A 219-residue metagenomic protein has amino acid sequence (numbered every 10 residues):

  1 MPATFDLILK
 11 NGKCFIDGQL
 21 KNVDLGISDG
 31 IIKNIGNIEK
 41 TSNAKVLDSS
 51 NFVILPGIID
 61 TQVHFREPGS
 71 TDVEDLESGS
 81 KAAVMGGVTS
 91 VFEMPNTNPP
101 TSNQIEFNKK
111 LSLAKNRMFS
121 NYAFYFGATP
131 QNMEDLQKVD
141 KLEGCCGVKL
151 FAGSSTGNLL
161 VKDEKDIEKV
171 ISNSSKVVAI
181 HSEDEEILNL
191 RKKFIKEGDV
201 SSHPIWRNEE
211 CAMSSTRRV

Functional and structural regions predicted by a protein language model:
M1-P56: Histidine-rich, glycine-flanked metal-binding segment
G12, L25, G30, N51 (+6 more regions): Divalent metal-coordination and catalytic microenvironments
F52-R117: Metal-associated gating/positioning segment near the N- to mid-region
G57-V63, V91, Y122-F126, C146-L150 (+1 more regions): Hydrophobic faces of well-ordered beta-strands that scaffold small-molecule active sites in alpha/beta enzyme cores
H64-V73, F92-Q104, F124-M133, F151-K162 (+1 more regions): Divalent metal-binding segments
D72-S80, P130-D140, R218: Short, acidic/polar
Q104-S120, K169-I180: Alpha-helix-loop-beta-strand connector modules within alpha/beta enzyme cores
E134-G153, G157-V219: Histidine/acidic residue-rich metal-binding segments in metalloenzymes
